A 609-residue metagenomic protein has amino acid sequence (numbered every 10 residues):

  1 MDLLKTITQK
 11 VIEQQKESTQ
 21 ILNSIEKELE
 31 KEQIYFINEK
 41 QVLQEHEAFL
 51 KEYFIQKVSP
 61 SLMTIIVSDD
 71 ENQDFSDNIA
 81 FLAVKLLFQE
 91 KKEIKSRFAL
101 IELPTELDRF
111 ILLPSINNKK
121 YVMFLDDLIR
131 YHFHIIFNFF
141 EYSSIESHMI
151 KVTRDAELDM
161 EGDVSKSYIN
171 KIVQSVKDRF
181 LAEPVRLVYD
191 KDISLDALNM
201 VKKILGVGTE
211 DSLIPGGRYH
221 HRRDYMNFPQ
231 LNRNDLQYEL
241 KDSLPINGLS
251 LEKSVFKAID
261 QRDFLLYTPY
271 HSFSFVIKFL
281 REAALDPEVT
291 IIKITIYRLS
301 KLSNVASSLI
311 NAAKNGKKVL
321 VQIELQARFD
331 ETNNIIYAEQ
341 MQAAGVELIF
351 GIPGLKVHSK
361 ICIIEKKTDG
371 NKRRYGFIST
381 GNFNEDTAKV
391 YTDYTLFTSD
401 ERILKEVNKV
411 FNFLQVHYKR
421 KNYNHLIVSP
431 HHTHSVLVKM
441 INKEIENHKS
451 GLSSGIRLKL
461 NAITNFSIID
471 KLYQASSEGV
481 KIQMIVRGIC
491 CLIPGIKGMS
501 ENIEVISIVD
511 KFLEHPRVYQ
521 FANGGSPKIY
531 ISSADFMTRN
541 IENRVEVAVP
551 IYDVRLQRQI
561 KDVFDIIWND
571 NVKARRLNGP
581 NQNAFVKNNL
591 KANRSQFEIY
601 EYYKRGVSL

Functional and structural regions predicted by a protein language model:
M1-I456, Q474, E478, C490-L609: N-terminal localization/anchoring segments of enzymes in phospholipid and broader phosphate metabolism
K481-I485: Hydrophobic alpha/beta core scaffold segments
